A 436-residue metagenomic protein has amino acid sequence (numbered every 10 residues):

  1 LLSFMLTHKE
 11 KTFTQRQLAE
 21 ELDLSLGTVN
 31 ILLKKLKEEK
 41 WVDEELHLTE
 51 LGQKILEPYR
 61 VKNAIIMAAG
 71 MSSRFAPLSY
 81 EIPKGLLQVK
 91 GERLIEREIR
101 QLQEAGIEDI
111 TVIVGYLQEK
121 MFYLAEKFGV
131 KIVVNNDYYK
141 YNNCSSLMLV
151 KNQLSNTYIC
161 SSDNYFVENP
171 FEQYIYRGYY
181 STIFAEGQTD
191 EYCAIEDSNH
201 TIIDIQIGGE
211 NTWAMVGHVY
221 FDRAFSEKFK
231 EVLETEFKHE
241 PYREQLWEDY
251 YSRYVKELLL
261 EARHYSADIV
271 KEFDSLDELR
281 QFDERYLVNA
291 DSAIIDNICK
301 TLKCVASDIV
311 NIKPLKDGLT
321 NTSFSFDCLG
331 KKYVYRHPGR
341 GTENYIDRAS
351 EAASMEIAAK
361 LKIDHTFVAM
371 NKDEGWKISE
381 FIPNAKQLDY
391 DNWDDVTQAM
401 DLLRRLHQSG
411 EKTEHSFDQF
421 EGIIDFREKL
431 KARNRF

Functional and structural regions predicted by a protein language model:
S3-L6, E21-L22, K54-Q118: N-terminal glycine-rich phosphate-binding loop and ensuing alpha1 helix
D23-K35: Short amphipathic alpha-helical interaction segments
K37-L46: A short, conserved structural fragment
V42, V167-Y242: Conserved core of the sugar-phosphate nucleotidyltransferase
H47, L51-A64, A214-K300: Conserved alpha/beta core of the MobA/IspD/sugar-nucleotide pyrophosphorylase nucleotidyltransferase superfamily
E119-Y192: Conserved beta-loop-beta/alpha segment of the NTase-like Rossmann-fold superfamily that binds/positions NTPs
D277, D283-R285, A293-I294, D418-F436: Active-site catalytic-loop/activation-segment of kinase and kinase-like phosphoryl-transfer enzymes
K313-D418, K429, R435: ATP-binding pocket architecture of kinase catalytic cores
